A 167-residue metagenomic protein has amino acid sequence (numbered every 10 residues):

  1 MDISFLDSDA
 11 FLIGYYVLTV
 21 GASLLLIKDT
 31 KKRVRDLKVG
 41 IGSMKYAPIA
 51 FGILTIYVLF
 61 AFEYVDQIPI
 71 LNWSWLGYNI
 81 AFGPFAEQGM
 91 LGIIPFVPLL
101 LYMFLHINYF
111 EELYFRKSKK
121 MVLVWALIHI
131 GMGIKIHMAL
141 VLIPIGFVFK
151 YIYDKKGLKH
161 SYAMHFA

Functional and structural regions predicted by a protein language model:
D2-F5, R33-L113: Juxtamembrane helix-loop-helix connectors linking adjacent transmembrane helices in multi-pass membrane enzymes
D2-L18: Hydrophobic transmembrane alpha-helical segments in integral membrane proteins
A10, A22, A47-A50, A61 (+6 more regions): A sequence-composition feature that detects small, non-aromatic residues
I13-K28, P48-F62: Hydrophobic core of alpha-helical transmembrane segments in multi-pass integral membrane proteins
Y16-V17, V65, N79, I152-D154: Compositionally biased, intrinsically disordered low-complexity regions enriched in proline and serine
L25-D29, L59-Y64, L113, I130 (+1 more regions): Hydrophobic membrane-targeting alpha-helices
G89-A167: Transmembrane helix-loop-helix hairpins at the membrane interface of multi-pass integral membrane proteins
